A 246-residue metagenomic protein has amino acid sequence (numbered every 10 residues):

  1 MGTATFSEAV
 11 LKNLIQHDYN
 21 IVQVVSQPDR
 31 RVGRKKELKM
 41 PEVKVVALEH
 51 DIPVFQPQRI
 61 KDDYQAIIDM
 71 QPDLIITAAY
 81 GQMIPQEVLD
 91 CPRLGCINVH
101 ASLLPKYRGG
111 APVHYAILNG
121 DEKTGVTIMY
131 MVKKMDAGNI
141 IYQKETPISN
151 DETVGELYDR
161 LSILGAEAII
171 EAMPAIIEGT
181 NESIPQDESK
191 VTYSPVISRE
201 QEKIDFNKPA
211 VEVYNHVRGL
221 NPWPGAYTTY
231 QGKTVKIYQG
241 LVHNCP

Functional and structural regions predicted by a protein language model:
M1-P224: One-carbon transfer enzymes
K208, Y214-P246: C-terminal active-site/capping subdomain that shapes the small-molecule cofactor and substrate pocket of enzyme
